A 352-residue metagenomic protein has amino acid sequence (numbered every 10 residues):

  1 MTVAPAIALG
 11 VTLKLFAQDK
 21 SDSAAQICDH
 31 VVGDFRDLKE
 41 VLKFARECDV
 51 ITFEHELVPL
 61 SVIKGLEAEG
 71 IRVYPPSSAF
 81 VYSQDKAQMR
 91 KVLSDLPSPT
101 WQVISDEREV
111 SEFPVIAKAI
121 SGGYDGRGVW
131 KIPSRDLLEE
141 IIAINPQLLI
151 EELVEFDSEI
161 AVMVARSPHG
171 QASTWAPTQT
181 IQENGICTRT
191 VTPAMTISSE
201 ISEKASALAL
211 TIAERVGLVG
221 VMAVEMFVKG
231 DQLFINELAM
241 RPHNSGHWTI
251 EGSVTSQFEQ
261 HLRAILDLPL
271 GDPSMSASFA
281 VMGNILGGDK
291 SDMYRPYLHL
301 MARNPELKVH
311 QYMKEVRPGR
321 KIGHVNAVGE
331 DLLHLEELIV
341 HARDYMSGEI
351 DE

Functional and structural regions predicted by a protein language model:
M1-Q84, Q88: ATP-binding N-terminal substructure of ATP-dependent carboxylate-amine bond-forming enzymes
D34-L38, L60, E107, R135 (+2 more regions): Structural motif corresponding to alpha-helix initiation and N-cap regions
F80-I212, R343: Active-site nucleotide/adenylate-binding loops and adjacent lid/helix of ATP-dependent enzymes
V164-P168, M226-G230, M313: Short, low-complexity Ser/Thr-rich regulatory SLiMs
S173, L233-E237: Protein kinase-like catalytic core scaffold
E203-V224, K229, A239-G288: Active-site "cap" helix and flanking loop/linker of ATP-utilizing ligase/carboxylase catalytic domains
R263-E352: Peripheral (often C-terminal) accessory segments that flank ATP-dependent C-N-forming ligase machineries
